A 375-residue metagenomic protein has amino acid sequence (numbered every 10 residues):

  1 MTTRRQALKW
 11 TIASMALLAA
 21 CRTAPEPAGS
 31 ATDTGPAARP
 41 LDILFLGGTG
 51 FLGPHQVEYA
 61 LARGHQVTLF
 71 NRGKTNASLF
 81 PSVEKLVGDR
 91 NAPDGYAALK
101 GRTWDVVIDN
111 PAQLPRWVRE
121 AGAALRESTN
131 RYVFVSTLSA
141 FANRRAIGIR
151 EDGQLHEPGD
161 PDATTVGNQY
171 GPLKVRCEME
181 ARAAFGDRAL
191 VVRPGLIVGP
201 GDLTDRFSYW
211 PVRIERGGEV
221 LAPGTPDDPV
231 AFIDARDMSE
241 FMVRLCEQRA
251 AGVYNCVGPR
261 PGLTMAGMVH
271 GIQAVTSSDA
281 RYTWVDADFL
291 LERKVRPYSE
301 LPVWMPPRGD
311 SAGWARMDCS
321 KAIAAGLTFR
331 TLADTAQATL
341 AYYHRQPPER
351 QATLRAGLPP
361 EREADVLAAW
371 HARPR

Functional and structural regions predicted by a protein language model:
M1-M15: N-terminal secretory signal peptides and thylakoid transit peptides that target proteins across membranes
L46-R63: N-terminal Rossmann NAD(P)H-binding glycine-rich loop of SDR-like oxidoreductase domains
N76-T129, A140: NAD(P)H-binding glycine-rich loop region in Rossmannoid oxidoreductase-like domains and their noncatalytic homologs
E120-V175, A183, L190: Conserved Rossmann-fold NAD(P)-dependent oxidoreductase catalytic core, especially the SDR/UDP-sugar
C177-G201: Conserved beta-loop-beta element that borders a ligand/cofactor-binding pocket
D205-W210, P223-Q248, G252-N255, G267 (+1 more regions): Substrate-positioning beta->alpha
R244-S320, Q337-L340, P347-R375: Mid/C-terminal beta-alpha module of Rossmann-like enzyme folds, strongest in SDR-family dehydrogenases/epimerases
